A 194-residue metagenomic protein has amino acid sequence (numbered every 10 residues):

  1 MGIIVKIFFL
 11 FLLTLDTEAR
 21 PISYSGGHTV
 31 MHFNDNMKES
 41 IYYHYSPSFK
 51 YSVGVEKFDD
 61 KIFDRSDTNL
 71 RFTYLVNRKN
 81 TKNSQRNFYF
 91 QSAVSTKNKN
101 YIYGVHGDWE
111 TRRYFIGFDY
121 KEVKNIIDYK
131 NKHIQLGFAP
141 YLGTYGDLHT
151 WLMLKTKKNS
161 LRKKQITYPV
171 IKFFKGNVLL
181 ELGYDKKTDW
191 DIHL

Functional and structural regions predicted by a protein language model:
M1-I22: Cleavable N-terminal export/targeting peptides
R20-S25, N34-S40, H44-S46: N-terminal alpha-helical scaffold/docking segments in eukaryotic complex subunits
I22-N34, Y51-D60, Q85-T96, Y114-K124 (+3 more regions): Transmembrane beta-strand segments that form the barrel wall of outer-membrane beta-barrel proteins
K38-S48, S66-N80, Y101-R113, K130-T144 (+2 more regions): Feature captures outer-membrane beta-barrel proteins of Gram-negative bacteria and organelles
K61-S66, K97-K99, K124-K130: Replace "Gram-negative outer membrane beta-barrel proteins" with "bacterial and organellar outer membrane beta-barrel
K61-S95: Long amphipathic alpha-helical segments with strong coiled-coil/leucine-zipper propensity
F118-D119, Y129-N131: A short secondary-structure junction signal
L161-K163: Short, charged/polar "capping" segments at the starts of alpha-helices and the immediately preceding loops
